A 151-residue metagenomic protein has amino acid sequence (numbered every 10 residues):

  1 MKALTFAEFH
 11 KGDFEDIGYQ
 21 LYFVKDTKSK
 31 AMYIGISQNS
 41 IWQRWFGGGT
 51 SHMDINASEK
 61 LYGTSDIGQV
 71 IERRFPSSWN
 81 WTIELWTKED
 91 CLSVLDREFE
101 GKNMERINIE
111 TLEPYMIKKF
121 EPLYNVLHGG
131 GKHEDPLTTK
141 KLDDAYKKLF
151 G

Functional and structural regions predicted by a protein language model:
M1-M32, S37-G151: Boundary/linker segments flanking structured domains
